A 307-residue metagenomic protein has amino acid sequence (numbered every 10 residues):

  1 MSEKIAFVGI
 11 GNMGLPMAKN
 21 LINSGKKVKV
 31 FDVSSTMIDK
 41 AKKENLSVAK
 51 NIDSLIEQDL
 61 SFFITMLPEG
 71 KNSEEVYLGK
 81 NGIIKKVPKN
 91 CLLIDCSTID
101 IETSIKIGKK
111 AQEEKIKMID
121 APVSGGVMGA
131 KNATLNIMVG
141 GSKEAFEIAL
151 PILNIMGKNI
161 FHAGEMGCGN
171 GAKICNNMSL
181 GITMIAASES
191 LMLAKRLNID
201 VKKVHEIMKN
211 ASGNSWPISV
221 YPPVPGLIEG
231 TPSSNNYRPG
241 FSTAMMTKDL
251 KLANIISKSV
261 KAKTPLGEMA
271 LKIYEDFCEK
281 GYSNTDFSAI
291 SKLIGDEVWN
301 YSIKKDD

Functional and structural regions predicted by a protein language model:
M1-Q58, F62-M66, C91, V127 (+1 more regions): NAD(P)+-binding Rossmann beta1-loop-alpha1 motif at the extreme N-terminus of oxidoreductases
V8-I10, I99-N177: Rossmann-fold dinucleotide-binding core
M13, M17, M37, M66 (+5 more regions): Methionine-biased hydrophobic packing positions in alpha-helices, especially within tandem helical repeat solenoids
V28, V48, K117-I119, I160 (+2 more regions): Hydrophobic beta-strand scaffold residues
I52-K117: Rossmann-fold NAD(P) dinucleotide-binding segment
C168-M269, I273-Y301: Helical "substrate-binding/catalytic lid" subdomain of Rossmann-like NAD(P)-dependent dehydrogenases/reductases
